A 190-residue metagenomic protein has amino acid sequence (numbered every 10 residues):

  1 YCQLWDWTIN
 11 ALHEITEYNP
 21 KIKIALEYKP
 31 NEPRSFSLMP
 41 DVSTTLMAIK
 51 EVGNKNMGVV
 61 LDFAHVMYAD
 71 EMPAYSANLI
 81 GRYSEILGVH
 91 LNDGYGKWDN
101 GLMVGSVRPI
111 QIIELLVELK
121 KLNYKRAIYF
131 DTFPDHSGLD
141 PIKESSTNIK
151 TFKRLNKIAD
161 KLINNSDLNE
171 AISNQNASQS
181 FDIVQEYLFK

Functional and structural regions predicted by a protein language model:
Y1-G58, Y68, S178-F189: Active-site acidic/histidine proton-transfer and metal-coordination neighborhood in alpha/beta enzyme cores
Q3, P20, M72-Y75, S137-K143 (+1 more regions): Alpha-helix capping and helix-coil boundary motifs
L4, T8-A11, I15, L115 (+2 more regions): Alpha-helical packing segments of well-folded alpha/beta enzyme cores
E14-I24, E51-M57, L115-K125, L155-L162: A structural motif corresponding to the C-terminal end of an alpha-helix and its immediate exit/capping segment
I24-L26, M57-L61, L87-L91, R126-D131: Hydrophobic faces of well-ordered beta-strands that scaffold small-molecule active sites in alpha/beta enzyme cores
S35-L46, H65-K125, F133-T147: Gly/Pro-rich active-site loop or hairpin
L139-L162: C-terminal helical cap(s) of enzyme catalytic domains, especially alpha/beta-barrels
N156-K190: Extended, intrinsically disordered, low-complexity segments
